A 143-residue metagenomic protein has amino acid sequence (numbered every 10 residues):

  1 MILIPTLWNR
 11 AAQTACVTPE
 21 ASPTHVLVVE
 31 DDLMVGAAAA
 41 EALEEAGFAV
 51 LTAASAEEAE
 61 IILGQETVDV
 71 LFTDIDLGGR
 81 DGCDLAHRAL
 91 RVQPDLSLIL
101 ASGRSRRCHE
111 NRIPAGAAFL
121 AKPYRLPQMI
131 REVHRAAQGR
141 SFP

Functional and structural regions predicted by a protein language model:
M1-L27, H87, R91, D95 (+1 more regions): Non-catalytic signal-transmission and effector/linker regions of two-component phosphorelay proteins
E30: Conserved acidic carboxylate
L33-L51, E57: Two-component/phosphorelay signaling modules centered on CheY-like receiver
T52-V70: Acidic, metal-coordinating helix/loop segments flanking the phosphotransfer/catalytic sites of two-component signaling
S55, D81-D84: Acidic catalytic/metal-coordinating carboxylates
D74, S102: Active-site residues of response regulator receiver
G78: The feature encodes the CheY-like receiver
K122: A Lys-centered signature of the CheY-like receiver
